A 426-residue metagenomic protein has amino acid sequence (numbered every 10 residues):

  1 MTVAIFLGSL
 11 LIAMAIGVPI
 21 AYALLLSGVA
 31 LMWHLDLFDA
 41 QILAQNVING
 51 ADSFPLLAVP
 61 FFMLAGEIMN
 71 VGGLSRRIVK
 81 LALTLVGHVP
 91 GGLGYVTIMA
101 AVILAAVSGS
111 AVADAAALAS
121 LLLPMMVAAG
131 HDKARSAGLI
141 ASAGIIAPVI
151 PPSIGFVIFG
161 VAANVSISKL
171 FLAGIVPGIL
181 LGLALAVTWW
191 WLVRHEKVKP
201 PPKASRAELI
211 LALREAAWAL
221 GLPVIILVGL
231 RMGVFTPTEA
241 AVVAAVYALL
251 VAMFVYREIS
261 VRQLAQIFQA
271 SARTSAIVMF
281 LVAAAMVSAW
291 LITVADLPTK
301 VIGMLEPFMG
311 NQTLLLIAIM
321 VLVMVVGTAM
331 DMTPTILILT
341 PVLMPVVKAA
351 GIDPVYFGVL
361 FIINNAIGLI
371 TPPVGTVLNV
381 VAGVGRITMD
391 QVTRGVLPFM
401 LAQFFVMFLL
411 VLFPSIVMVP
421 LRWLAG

Functional and structural regions predicted by a protein language model:
M1-G426: Alpha-helical transmembrane segments of multi-pass membrane transport proteins
